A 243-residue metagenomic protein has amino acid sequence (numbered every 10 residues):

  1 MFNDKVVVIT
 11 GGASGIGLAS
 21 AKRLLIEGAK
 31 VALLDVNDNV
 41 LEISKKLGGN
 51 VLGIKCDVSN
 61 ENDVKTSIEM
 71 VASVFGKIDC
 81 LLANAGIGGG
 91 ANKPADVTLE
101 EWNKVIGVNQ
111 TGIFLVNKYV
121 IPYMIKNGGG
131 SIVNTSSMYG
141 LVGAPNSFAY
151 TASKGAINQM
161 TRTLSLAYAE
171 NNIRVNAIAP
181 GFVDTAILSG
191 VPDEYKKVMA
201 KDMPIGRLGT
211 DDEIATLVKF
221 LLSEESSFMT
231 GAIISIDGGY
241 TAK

Functional and structural regions predicted by a protein language model:
F2-A32: Canonical Rossmann dinucleotide-binding motif of NAD(H)/NADP(H)-dependent dehydrogenases/reductases, specifically
G88-A91, V142, K219, T230-K243: Short C-terminal tail/terminal secondary-structure segment of NAD(P)H-dependent dehydrogenase/reductase domains
N92-P94, T98-N103, L188, M199: Substrate-binding pocket helix/loop in short-chain dehydrogenase/reductase
N117, S153, T161: Active-site helix of classical SDR
P122, L166-E170, S227: Alpha-helical segment proximal to the catalytic Tyr-Lys
S137: Residue(s) in the substrate-gating loop at a strand-loop-helix junction that position the organic substrate next
A177, A200-E225, M229, I236-G238: C-terminal helical subdomain
